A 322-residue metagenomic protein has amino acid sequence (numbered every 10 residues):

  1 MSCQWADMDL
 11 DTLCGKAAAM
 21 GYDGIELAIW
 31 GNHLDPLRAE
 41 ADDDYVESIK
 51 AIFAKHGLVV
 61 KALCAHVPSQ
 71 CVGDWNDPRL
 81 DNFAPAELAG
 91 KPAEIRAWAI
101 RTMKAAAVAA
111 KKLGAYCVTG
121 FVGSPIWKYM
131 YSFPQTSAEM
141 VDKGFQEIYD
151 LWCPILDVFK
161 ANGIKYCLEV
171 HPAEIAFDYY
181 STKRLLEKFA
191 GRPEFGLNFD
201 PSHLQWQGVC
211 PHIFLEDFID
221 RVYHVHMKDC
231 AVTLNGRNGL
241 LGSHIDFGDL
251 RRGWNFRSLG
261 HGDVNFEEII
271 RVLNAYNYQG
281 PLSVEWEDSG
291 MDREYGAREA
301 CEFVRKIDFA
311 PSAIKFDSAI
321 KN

Functional and structural regions predicted by a protein language model:
M1-W5, A28-N32, A65-P68, G123-P125 (+4 more regions): Active-site beta-loop-alpha junctions enriched in small/polar residues
A6-A17, W98-A107, Q207-L215, F266-I269: Short, acidic/polar
D7, G15-K16, K55, V72-G196 (+1 more regions): Active-site acidic/histidine proton-transfer and metal-coordination neighborhood in alpha/beta enzyme cores
D11-G31, L113-G114: Catalytic domains of carbohydrate-active enzymes, especially glycoside hydrolases
A17, I25, F53, L63 (+9 more regions): Conserved, mostly hydrophobic/aromatic
G24-I25, L63, D142-D263, K315-I320: Acidic/histidine-rich catalytic cores of soluble enzymes
A28-K50, V122, I126-K128: Glycine-rich, proline-tolerant flexible connector loops at the mouths of alpha/beta enzymes
R293-A313: C-terminal helical cap(s) of enzyme catalytic domains, especially alpha/beta-barrels
